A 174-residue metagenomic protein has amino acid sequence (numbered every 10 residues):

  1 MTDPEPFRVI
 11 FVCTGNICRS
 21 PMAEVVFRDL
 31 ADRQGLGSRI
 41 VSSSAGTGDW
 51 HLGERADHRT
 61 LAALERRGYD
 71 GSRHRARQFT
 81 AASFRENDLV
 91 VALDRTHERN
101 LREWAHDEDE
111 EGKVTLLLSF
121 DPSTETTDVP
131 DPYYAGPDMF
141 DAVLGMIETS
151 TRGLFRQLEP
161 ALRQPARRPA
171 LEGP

Functional and structural regions predicted by a protein language model:
T2-E86, R156-A166, L171-P174: Conserved active-site segments centered on acidic
C13, L64, V91-A92, I147: Hydrophobic structural packing positions in well-ordered secondary structure
S20, D94-R95: Helix N-cap/beta->alpha junction signal
L89, R95-P174: Phosphate-binding/catalytic loops
